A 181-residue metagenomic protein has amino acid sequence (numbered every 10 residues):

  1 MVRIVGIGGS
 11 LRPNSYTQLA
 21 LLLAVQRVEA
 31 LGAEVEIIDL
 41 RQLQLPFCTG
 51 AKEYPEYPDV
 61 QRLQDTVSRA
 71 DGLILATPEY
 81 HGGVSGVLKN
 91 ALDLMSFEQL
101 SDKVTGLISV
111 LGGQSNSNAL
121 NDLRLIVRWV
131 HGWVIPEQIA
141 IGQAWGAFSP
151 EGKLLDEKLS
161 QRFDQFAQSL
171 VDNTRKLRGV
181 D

Functional and structural regions predicted by a protein language model:
V2-L31: N-terminal beta1-alpha1 ligand-phosphate binding loop
R3-S10, G106-S109, G152: Short beta-strand segments enriched in small/hydrophobic residues
I4, T17, L21, V60 (+5 more regions): A general structural signal for well-ordered alpha-helical segments in protein cores
L31-E36, G132: A generic structural motif
E36-L45, A140-G146: Short connector loops at secondary-structure junctions
L40-Y57, P150-E151: N-terminal beta-loop-helix "entrance" segment that forms/cooperates in small-molecule cofactor or anionic ligand
P55, R62, W133-D181: Glycine-rich phosphate/pyrophosphate-binding loop and the adjoining helix
P55-V130: Helix-loop-strand module that forms the ligand-binding subsite of alpha/beta enzymes
